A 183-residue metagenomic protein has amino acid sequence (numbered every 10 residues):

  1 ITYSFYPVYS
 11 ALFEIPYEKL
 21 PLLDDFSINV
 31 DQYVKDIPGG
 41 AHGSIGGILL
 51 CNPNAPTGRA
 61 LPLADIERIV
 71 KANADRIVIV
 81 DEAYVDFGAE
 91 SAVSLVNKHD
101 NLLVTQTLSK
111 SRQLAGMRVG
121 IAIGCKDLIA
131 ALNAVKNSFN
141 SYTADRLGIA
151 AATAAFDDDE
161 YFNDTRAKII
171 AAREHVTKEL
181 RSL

Functional and structural regions predicted by a protein language model:
I1, P53, G88: Flexible loop residues that form catalytic and substrate-binding hotspots at small-molecule/glycan-binding clefts
I1-L50: PLP-dependent aminotransferase-like
F5-Y6, G88-A89, I129: Short, well-ordered alpha-helical microsegments
A11, S27-G43, P56-V78, E82-L114: Active-site pre-lysine segment of PLP-dependent enzymes
G47-C51, I79, I121-I123: Structural motif
N54-A55, Y161: A short, flexible beta-alpha/helix-coil linker loop
N101-R181: PLP-dependent aminotransferase class I/II
